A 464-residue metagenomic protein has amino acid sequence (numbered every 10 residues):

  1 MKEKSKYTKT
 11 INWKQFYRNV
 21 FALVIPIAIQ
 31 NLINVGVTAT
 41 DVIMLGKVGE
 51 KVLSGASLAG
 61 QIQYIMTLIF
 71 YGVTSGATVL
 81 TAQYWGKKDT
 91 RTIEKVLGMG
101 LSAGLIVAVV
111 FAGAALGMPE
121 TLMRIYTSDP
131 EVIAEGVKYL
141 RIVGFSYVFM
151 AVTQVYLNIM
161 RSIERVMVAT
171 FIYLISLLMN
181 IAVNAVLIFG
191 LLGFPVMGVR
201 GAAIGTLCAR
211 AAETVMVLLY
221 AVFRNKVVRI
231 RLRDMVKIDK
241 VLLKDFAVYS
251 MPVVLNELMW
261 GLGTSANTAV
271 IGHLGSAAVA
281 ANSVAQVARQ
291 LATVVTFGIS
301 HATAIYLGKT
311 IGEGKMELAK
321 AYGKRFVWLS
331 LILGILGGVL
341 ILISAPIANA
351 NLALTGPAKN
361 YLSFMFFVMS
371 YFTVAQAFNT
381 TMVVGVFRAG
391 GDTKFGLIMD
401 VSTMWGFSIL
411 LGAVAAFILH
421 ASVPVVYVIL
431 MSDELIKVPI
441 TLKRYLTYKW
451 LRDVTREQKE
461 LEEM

Functional and structural regions predicted by a protein language model:
M1-P26, T81-S146, P195-S250, L307-F372 (+1 more regions): Short alpha-helical transmembrane segments in multi-pass integral membrane proteins
I11-I43, K47-V48, Q61-G76, L80 (+6 more regions): N-terminal transmembrane alpha-helices
A22-D41, I142, T153, S176 (+5 more regions): Transmembrane helical elements of multi-pass membrane transporters/channels
I27, N31, V42-I43, G60 (+16 more regions): Transmembrane alpha-helix boundary and packing residues in multipass membrane permease domains and related
Q30, N34, T38-D41, L45 (+19 more regions): Alpha-helical transmembrane segments and their lipid-water interface positions in multi-pass membrane proteins
L32, G36-S54, M123-P130, V186-M197 (+4 more regions): Helix-terminus/linker motif at the lipid-water interface of multi-pass membrane proteins
L53-G113, M150-A169, T268, V279-A345 (+1 more regions): Small-residue-rich hydrophobic transmembrane alpha-helices
T74, V143-S162, A169-N180, A202-V217 (+5 more regions): Short runs within selected transmembrane alpha-helices of multi-pass transporters and secretion channels
